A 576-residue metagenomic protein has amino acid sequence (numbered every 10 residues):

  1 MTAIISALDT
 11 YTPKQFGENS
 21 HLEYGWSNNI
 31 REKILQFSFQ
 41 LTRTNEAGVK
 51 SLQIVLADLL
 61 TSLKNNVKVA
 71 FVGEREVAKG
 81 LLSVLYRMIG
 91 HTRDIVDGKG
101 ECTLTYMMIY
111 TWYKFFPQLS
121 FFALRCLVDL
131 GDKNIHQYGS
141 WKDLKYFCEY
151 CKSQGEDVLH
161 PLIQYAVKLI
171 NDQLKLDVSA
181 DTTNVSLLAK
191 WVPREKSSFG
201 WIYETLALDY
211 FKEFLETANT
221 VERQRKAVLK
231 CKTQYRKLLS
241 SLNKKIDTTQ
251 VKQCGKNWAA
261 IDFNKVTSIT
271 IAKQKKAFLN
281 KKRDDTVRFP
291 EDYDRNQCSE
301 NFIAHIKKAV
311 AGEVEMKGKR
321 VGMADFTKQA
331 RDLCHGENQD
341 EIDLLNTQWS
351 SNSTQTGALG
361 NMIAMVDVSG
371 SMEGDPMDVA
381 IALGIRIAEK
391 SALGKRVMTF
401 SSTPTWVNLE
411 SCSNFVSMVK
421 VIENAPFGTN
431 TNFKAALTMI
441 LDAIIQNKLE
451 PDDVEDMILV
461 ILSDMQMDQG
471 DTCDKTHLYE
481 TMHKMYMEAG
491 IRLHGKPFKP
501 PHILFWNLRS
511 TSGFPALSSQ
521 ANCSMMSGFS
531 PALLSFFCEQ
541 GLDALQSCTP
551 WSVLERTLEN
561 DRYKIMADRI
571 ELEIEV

Functional and structural regions predicted by a protein language model:
M1-V379, E389-V576: Long lumenal/extracellular ectodomains of secretory and single-pass membrane proteins
